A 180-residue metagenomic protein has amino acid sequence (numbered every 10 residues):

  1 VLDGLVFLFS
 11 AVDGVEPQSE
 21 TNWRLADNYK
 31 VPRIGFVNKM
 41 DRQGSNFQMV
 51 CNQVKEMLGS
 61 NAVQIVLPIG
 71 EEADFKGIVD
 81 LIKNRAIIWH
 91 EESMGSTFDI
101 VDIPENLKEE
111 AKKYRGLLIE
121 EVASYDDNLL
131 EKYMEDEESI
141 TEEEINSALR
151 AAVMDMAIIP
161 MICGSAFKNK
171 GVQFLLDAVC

Functional and structural regions predicted by a protein language model:
L2: An anion/phosphate-binding loop that grips the pyrophosphate of nucleotide cofactors and donors
S10-C180: P-loop NTPase catalytic nucleotide-binding module
